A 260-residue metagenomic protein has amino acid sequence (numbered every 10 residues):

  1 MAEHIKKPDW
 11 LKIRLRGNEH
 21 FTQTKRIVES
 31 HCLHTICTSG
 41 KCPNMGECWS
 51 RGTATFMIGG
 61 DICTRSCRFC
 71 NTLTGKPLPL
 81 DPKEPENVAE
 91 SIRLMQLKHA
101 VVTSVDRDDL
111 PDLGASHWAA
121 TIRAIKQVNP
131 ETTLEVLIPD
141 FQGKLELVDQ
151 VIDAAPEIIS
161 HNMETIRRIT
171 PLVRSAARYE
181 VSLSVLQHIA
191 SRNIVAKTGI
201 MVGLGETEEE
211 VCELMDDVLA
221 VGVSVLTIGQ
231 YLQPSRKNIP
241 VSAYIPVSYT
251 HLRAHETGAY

Functional and structural regions predicted by a protein language model:
M1-S66: Flexible, acidic/Gly-rich N-terminal and inter-domain linker regions that tether and position cofactor-handling modules
G52-I158, M163-I169, R178-R192, T198 (+4 more regions): Conserved Radical SAM active-site core
A177, E206, I245: Residue-level signal for the nucleotide or nucleotide-sugar donor/cofactor binding architecture
I239-Y249: Active-site-adjacent loop and "lid" segments of alpha/beta metabolic enzymes
T250-T257: Conserved small/polar residues in nucleotide/adenosyl-binding loops
Y260: Helix-turn-helix DNA-binding segment
